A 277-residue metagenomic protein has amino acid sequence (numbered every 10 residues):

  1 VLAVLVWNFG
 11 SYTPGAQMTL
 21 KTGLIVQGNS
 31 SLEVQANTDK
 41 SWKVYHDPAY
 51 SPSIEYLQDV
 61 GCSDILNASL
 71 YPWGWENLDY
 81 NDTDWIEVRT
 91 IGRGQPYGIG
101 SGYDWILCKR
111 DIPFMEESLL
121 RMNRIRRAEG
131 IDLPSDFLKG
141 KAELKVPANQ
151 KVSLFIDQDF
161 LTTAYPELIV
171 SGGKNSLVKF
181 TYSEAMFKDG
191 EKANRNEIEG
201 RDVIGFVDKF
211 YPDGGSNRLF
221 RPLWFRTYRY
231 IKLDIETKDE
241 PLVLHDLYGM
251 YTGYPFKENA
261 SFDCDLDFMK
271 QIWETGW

Functional and structural regions predicted by a protein language model:
V1-W277: Extracellular/oxidizing-compartment recognition motifs
